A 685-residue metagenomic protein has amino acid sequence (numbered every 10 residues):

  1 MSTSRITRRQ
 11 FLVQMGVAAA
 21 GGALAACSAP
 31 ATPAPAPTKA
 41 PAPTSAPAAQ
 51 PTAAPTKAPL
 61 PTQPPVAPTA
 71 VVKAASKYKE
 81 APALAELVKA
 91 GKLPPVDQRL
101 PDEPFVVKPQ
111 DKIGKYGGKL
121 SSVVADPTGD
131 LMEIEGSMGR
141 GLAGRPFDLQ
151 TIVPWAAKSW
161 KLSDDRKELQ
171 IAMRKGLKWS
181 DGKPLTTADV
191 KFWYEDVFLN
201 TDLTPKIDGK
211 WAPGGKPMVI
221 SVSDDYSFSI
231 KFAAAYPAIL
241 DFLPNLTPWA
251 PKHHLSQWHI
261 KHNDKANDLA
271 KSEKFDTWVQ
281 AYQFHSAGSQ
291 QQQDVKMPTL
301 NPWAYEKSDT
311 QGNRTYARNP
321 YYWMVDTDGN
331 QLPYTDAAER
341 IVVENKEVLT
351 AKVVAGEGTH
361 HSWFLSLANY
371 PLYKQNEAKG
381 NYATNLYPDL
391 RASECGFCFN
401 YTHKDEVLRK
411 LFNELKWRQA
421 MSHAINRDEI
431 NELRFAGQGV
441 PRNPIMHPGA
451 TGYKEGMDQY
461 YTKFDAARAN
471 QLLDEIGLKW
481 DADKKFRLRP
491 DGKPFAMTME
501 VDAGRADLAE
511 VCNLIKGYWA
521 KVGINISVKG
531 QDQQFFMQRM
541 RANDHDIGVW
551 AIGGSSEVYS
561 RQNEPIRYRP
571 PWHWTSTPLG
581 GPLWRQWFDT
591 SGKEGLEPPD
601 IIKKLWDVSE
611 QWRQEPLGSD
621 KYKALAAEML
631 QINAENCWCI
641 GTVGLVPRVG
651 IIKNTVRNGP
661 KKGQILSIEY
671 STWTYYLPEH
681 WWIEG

Functional and structural regions predicted by a protein language model:
T3-S4, Q10-P30: N-terminal export signals
Q14-L24, F105, W303, K307-R314 (+8 more regions): Detector for C-terminal structural segments
C27-A75: Ser/Thr-rich, Proline-interspersed low-complexity disordered segments
V71, K158-T204, S229-K231, L349-K352 (+1 more regions): Aromatic- and charge-enriched surface segment that lines or borders ligand/interaction sites
E80, E86-K89, P94-D164, E195 (+1 more regions): N-terminal lobe/hinge region of extracytoplasmic solute-binding protein
R174, Q291-D294, Y321-Y373, K516 (+2 more regions): Ligand-site clamp/hinge motif
V197-I207, I220-V222, A304-T315, I341-D405 (+5 more regions): Extracellular/periplasmic solute-recognition and catalytic clefts
G209-Q283: Surface-exposed binding/hinge segments that line and control ligand-binding clefts or catalytic entry sites
